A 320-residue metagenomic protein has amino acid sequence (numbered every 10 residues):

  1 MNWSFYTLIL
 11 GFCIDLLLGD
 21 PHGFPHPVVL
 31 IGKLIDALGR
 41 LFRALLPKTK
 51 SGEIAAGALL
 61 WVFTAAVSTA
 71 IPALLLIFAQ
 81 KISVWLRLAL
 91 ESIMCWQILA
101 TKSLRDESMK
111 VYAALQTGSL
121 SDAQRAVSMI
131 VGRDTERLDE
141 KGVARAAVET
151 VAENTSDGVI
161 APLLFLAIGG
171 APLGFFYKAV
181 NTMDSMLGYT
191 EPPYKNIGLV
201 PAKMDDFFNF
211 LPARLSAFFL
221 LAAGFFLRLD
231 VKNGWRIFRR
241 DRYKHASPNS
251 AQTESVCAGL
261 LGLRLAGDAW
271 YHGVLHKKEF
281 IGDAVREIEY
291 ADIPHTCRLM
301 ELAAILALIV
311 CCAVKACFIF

Functional and structural regions predicted by a protein language model:
M1-F176, V180, G188-F320: Hydrophobic alpha-helical transmembrane segments
S185: Glycine-rich phosphate/dinucleotide-binding loop and adjoining beta-alpha-beta core of small-molecule
